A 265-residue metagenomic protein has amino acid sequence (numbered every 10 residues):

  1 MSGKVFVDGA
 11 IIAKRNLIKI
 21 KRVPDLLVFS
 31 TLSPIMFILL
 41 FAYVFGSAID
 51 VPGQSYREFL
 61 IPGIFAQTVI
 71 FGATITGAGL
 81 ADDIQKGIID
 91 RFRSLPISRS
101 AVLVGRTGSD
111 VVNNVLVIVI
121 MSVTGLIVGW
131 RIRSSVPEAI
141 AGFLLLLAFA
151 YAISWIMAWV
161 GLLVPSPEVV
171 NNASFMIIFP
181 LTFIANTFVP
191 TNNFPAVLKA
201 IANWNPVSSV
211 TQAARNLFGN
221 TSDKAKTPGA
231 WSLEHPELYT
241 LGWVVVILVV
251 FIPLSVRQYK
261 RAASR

Functional and structural regions predicted by a protein language model:
M1-S33: Aromatic- and glycine-rich beta-strand/loop motifs that create alpha-glucan
F6-I12, F183-G229, E237-L238: Short hydrophobic, aromatic-rich alpha-helical segments embedded in or entering the lipid bilayer of multi-pass
V28-L32, S166-N186: Pore- or pathway-lining transmembrane helices of multi-pass membrane proteins that form conduits for solutes/ions
M36-F41, R57-V128, F149, M157 (+2 more regions): Hydrophobic alpha-helical transmembrane segments of multi-pass membrane transport proteins
I38, A42, R215-R265: Alpha-helical transmembrane segments of multi-pass membrane transporters/translocases
F41-D50, V128-R133, P137, V164-S166 (+2 more regions): Short helix-capping/hinge motifs at transmembrane helix termini and TM-loop junctions
A42-S47, D82, R91, L126 (+6 more regions): Transmembrane helix-loop junction
R99-S174, H235-S255: Alpha-helical transmembrane segments and their short interhelical loops
